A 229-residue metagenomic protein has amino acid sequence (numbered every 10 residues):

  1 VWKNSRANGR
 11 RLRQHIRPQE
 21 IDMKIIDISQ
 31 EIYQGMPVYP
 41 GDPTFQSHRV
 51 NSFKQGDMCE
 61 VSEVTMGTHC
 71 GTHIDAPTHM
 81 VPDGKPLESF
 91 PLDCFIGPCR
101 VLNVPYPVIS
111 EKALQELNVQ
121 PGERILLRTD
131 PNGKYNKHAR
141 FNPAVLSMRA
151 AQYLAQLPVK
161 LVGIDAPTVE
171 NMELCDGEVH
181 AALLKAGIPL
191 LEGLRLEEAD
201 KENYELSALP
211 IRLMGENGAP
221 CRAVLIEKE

Functional and structural regions predicted by a protein language model:
H15: Cationic, low-complexity basic patches in intrinsically disordered or flexible, solvent-exposed regions
P18-E229: Active-/binding-site microenvironments in catalytic and ligand-binding cores
